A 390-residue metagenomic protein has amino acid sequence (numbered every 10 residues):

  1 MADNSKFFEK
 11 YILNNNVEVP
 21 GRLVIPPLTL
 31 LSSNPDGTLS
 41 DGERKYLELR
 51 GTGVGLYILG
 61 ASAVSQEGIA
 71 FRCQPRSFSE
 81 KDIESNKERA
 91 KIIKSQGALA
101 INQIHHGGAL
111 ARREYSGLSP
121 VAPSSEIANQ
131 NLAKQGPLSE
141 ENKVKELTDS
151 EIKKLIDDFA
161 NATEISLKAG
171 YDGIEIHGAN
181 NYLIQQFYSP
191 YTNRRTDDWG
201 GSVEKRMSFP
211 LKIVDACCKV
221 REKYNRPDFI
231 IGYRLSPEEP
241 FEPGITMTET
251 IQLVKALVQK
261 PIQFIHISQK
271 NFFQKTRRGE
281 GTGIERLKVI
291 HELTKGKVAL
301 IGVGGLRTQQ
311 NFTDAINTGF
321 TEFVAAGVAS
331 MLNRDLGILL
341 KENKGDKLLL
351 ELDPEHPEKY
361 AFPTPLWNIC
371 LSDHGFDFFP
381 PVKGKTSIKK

Functional and structural regions predicted by a protein language model:
M1-K390: Flavin-dependent oxidoreductase catalytic cores
